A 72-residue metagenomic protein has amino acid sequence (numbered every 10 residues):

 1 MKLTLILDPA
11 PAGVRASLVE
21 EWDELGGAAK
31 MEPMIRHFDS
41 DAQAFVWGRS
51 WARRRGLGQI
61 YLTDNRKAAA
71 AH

Functional and structural regions predicted by a protein language model:
M1, K67-H72: Short intrinsically disordered terminal tails
M1-W22: Short N-terminal "domain-start" leader segments that mark the transition from disordered tails or signal peptides into
P9-A10, H37-F38, A69: Beta-sheet ligand-binding and adhesion/scaffold domains
W22-D23, A28-Q43, W51, R55 (+1 more regions): A short, exposed loop/beta-hairpin motif centered on an aromatic-Gly-Thr core
G48: Glycine/alanine-rich phosphate-binding loops at beta-alpha junctions
G58: Short acidic/polar active-site loop segments enriched in Thr and Asp
